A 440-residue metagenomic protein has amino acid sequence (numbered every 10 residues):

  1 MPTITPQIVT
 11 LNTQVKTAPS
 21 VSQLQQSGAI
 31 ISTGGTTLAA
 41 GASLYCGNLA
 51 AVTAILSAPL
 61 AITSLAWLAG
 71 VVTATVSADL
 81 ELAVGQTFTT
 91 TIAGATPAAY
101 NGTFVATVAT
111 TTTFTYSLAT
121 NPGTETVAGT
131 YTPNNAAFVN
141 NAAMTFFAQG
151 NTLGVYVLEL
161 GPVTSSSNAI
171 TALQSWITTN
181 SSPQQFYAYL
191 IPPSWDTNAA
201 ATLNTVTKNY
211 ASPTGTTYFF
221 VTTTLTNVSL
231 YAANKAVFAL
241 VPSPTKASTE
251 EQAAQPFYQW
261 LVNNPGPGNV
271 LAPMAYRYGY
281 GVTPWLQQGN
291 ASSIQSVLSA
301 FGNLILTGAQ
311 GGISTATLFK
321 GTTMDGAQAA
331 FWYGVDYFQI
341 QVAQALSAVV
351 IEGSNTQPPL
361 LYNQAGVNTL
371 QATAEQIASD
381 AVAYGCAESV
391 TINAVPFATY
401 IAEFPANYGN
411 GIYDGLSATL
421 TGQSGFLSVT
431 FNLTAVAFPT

Functional and structural regions predicted by a protein language model:
M1-A58, T132-S229: Small-residue-rich
M1-L56, L318-T440: Structured, hydrophobic secondary-structure cores that serve as assembly/anchoring elements
G35-A40, E81-V84, P122-T126, D196-L203 (+3 more regions): Short, surface-exposed beta-strand/loop "edge" segments at domain boundaries and coil↔beta transitions
A58-Q86, I92-N135: Small/polar beta-strand repeat architecture
T91, S117, S417-T421: Residue-level recognition of well-ordered beta-strand positions that form the cores of beta-sheet-rich folds across
F104, Y187, L416: Residue-level detector of short, conserved catalytic/binding motifs and their immediate flanks
A109, V262, T421-Q423: Short beta-strand micro-motifs enriched in acidic
A172-G353, L370-D380, S389-E403: A glycine- and small-residue-enriched flexible loop/hinge signal that marks low-structured segments
